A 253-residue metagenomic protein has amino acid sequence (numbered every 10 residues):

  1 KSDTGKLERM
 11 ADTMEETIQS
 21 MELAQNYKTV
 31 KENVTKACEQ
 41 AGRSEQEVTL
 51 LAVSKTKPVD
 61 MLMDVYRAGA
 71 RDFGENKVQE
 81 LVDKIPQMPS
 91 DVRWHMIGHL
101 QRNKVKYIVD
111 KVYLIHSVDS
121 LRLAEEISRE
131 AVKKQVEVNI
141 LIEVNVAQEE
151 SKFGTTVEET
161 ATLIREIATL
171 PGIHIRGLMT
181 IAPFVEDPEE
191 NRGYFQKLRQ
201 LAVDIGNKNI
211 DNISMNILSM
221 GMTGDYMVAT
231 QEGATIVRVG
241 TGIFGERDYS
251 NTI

Functional and structural regions predicted by a protein language model:
K1-M14: N-terminal amphipathic/basic-hydrophobic helices that include classical n-h-c signal peptides and signal-anchor
L7, V53-K55, I236: Intrinsically disordered, low-complexity sequence elements enriched in Ser/Thr/Gly/Pro
D12-G224, T230-E232, F244-E246: Conserved alpha/beta-domain cores
A234-T252: Gly/Pro- and small hydrophobic-enriched strand-loop and loop-to-helix capping segments that sit at the rims
